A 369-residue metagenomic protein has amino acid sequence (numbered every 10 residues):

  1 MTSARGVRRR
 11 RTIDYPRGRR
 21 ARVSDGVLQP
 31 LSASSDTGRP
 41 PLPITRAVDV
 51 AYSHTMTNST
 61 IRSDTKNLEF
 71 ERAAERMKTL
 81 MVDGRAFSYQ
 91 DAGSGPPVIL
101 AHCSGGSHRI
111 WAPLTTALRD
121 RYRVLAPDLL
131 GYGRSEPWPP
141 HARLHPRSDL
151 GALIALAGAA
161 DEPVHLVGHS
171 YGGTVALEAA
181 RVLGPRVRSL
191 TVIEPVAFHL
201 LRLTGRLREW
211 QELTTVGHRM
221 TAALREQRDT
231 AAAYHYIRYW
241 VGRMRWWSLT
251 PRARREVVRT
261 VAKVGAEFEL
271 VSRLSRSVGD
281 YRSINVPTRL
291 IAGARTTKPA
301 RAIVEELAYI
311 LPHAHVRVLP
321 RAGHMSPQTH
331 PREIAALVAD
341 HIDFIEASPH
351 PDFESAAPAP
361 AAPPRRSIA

Functional and structural regions predicted by a protein language model:
F70-A86: N-terminal cap/lid segment of alpha/beta-hydrolase-fold proteins
R85-P137, E162: Conserved HGGG/HGGXW glycine-rich cap/lid loop of the alpha/beta-hydrolase fold
T116, L125-V167, Y171, A336: Active-site loop/oxyanion-hole signature of alpha/beta-hydrolase fold enzymes
D128-Y132, V196, A322-G323: Short beta-to-alpha linker loops that shape the active-site pocket of alpha/beta-hydrolase fold enzymes
P163-L201: Conserved hydrolase catalytic core segment
R225-G265: Conserved alpha/beta-hydrolase catalytic His-Asp/Glu region
A253-Y309, V318: Conserved serine/cysteine hydrolase catalytic core
A314-A369: Catalytic active-site module of serine/aspartate enzymes centered on a nucleophile-bearing elbow/loop
